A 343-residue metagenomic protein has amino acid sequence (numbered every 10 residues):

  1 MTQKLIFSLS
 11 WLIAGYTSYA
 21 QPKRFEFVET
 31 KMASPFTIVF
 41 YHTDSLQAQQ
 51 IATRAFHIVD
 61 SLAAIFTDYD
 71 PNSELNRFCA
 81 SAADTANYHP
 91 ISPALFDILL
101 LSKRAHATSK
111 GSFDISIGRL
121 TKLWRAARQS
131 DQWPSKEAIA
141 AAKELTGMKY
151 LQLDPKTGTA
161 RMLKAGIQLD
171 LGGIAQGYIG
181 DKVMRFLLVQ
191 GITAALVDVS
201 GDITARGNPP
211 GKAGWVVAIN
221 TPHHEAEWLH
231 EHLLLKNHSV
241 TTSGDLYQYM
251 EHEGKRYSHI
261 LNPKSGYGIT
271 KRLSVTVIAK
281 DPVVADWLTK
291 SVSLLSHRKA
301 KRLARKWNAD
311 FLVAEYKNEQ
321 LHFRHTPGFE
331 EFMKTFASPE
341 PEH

Functional and structural regions predicted by a protein language model:
T2, Y19-H343: Mature catalytic core of soluble alpha/beta enzymes
T2-W11: Sec-dependent signal peptide recognition, specifically the positively charged N-region followed immediately by
S10-Y19: Hydrophobic h-region of N-terminal signal peptides that target proteins for export in Gram-negative bacteria
